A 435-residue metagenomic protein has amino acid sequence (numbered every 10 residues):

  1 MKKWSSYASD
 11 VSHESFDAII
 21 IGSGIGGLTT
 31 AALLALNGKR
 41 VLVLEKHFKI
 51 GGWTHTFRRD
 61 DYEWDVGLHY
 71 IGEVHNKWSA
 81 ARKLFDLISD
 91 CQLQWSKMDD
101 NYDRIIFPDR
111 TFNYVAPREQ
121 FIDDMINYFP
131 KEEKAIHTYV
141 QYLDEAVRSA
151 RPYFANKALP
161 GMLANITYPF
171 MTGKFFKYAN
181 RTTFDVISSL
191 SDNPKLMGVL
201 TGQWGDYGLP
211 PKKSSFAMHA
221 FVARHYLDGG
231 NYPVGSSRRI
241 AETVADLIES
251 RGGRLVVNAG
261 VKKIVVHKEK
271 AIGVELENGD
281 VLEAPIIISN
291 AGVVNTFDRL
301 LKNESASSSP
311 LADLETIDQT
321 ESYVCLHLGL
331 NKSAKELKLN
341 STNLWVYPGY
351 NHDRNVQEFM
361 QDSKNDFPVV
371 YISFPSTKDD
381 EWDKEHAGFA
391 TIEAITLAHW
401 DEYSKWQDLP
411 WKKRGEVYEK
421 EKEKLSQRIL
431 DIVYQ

Functional and structural regions predicted by a protein language model:
M1-A18, L36-N37: Extreme N-terminal leader/targeting segments of oxidoreductases
F16-V43: N-terminal Rossmann-like FAD-binding beta1-loop-alpha1 element of flavoenzymes
L36-D60: Glycine-rich FAD pyrophosphate-binding loop
F57-N101: N-terminal FAD cofactor-binding segment of flavoenzymes
P108-S214: Rossmann-like flavin
A220-E275: Helical element adjacent to the flavin cofactor pocket in flavoenzyme catalytic cores
K262-H386: Mid-domain catalytic core of redox enzymes that form a hydrophobic substrate pocket/lid adjacent to a catalytic redox
V370-Q435: FAD-dependent oxidoreductase catalytic-site/capping-region signature
